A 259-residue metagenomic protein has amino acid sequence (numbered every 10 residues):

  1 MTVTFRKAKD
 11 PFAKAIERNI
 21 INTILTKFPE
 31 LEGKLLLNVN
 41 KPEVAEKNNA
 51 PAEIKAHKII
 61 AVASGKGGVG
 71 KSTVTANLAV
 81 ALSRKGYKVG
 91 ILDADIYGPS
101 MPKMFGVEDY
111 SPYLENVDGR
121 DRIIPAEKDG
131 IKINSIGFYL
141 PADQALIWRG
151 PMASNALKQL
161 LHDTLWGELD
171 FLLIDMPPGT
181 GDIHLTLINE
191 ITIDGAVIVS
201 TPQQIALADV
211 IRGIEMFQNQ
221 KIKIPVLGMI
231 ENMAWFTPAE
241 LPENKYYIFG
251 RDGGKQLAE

Functional and structural regions predicted by a protein language model:
T2-S64: Extreme N-terminal, non-catalytic leader segments that precede Walker-type/kinase nucleotide-binding cores
A56, G67, D93, M101 (+5 more regions): Residue-level signature of catalytic and energy-coupling elements of molecular machines, predominantly ATP/GTP-dependent
K58-D95, M229: Walker A/P-loop phosphate-binding motif and the immediately C-terminal alpha-helix
G68-N77, P99-S100, M176-H184, L207-D209: Short glycine/serine/threonine-rich phosphate/pyrophosphate-binding segments that cradle anionic phosphate groups
L82, K88-D143: Phosphate-binding loop that captures ATP/GTP phosphates
P112-N116, S135-A153, K158-T186: Switch II (G3) loop of P-loop NTPases
D170-F171, P177-E259: Conserved catalytic-core segment of NTP-binding enzymes
